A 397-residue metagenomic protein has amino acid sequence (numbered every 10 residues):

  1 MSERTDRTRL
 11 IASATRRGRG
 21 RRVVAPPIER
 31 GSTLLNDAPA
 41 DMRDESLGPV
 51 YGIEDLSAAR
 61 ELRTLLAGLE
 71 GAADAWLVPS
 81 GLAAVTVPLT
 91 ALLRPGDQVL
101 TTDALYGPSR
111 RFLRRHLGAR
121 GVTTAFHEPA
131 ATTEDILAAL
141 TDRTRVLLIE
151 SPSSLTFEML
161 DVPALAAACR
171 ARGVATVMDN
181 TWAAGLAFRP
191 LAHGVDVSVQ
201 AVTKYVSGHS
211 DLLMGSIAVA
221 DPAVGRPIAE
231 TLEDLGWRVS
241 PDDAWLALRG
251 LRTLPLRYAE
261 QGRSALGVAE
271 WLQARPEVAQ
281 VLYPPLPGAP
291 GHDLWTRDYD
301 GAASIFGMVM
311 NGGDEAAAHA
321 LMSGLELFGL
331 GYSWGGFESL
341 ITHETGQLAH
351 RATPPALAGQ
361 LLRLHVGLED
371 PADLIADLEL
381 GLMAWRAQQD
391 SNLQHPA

Functional and structural regions predicted by a protein language model:
M1-L56, T64-L65, L362: N-terminal "arm"/small-domain region of PLP-dependent enzymes with the aminotransferase-like
S2, R16, A75-R275: Conserved PLP-enzyme active-site core in the AAT-like
T15-R17, S32-N36, W182, K204 (+6 more regions): Glycine-rich beta-alpha junction loops
T33-T86, P108-S109, L113-H116: Conserved N-terminal alpha-helix of the aminotransferase class I/II PLP-enzyme fold
G71, E277-Q280: Glycine-centered tight turns that cap/initiate beta-strands
T123-T124, A138, G312, S339-A397: PLP-dependent enzyme catalytic core of the Aspartate aminotransferase-like
L235-G236, S323-S333, G381-R386: A common structural junction motif
Q280-L362, V366: Conserved C-terminal alpha-helix-loop-beta "cap" of PLP-dependent enzymes that closes/shapes the active-site mouth
